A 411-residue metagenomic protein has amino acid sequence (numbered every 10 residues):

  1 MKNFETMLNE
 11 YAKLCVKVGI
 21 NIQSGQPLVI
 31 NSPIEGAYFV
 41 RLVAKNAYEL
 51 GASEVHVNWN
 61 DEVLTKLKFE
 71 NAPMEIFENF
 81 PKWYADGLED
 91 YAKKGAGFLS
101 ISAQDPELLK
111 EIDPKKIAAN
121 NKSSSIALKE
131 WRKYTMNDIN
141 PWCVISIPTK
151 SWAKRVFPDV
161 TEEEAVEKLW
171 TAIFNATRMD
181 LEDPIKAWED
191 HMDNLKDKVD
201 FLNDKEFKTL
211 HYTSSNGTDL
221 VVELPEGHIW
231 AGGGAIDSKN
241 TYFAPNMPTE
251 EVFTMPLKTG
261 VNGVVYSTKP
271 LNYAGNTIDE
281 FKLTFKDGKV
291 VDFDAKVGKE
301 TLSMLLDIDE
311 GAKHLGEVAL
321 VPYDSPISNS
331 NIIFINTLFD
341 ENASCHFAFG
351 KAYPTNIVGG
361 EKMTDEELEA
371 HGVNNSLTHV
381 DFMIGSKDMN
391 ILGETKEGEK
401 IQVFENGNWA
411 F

Functional and structural regions predicted by a protein language model:
M1-N262, E399, W409-F411: Active-site bordering "gate/hinge" segments that shape substrate access to catalytic or cofactor-binding pockets
K13, N203-K205, A274-T277, G311 (+2 more regions): Short solvent-exposed loop/turn micro-motifs enriched in small/polar/acidic residues
E35, Q104-P106, T149, G217 (+8 more regions): Short, glycine-/Ser/Thr-/acidic-enriched flexible segments
K110-I112, K154-P158, G233-A235, N276-D279 (+3 more regions): A short secondary-structure junction signal
V252-E310: Long, well-ordered mid-to-C-terminal structural blocks that present hydrophobic/aromatic surfaces
G260-N262, I278-E280, D287-V290, K313-E317 (+3 more regions): Active-site lining segments that contact anionic ligands and/or coordinate catalytic metals
D292-E361: Dual-mode signal for accessory low-complexity, basic/Gly-rich regions
D365-F411: Extended hydrophobic packing segments that form well-structured cores
